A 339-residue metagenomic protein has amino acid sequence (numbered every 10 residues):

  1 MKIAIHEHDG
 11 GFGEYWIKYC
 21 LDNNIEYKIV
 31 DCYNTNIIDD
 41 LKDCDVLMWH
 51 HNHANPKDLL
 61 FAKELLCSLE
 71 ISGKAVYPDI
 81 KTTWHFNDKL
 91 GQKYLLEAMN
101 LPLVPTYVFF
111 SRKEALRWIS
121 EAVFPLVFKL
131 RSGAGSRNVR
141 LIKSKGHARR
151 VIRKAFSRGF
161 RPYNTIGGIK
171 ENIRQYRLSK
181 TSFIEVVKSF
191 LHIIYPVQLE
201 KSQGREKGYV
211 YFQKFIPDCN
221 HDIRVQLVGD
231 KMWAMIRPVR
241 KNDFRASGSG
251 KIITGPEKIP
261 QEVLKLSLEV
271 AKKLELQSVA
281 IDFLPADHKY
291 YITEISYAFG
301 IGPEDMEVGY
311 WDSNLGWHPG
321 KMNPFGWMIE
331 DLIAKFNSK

Functional and structural regions predicted by a protein language model:
M1-A4: Extreme N-terminal starter segment of soluble prokaryotic enzymes
H8-L116, E121: Conserved N-proximal alpha/beta basic substrate-recognition cap immediately N-terminal to, or forming the N-lobe
N52-A54, S132-G133, A298: Short glycine-rich anion-binding loops that position phosphate/pyrophosphate groups of nucleotides and phosphorylated
A98-I152: Hydrophobic alpha-helical segments and helix pairs
L126, Y211, W233-A234, V279 (+1 more regions): Protein kinase-like catalytic core scaffold
K143-L266: Phosphate-binding site of ATP-dependent enzymes
I252-K258, K273, P285-K339: C-terminal active-site "lid" helix and adjoining low-complexity regulatory extension at the edge of ATP-using catalytic
